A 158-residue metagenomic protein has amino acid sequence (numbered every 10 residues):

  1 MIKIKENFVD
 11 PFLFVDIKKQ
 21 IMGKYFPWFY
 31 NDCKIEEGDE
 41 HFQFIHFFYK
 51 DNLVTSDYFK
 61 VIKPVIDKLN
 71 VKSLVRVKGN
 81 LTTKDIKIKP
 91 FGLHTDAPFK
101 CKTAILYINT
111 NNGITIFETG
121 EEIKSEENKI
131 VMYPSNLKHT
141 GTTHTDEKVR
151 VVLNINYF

Functional and structural regions predicted by a protein language model:
M1-K72: Non-heme Fe(II)/2-oxoglutarate
D67-I86: A short glycine-rich, His/Asp/Glu-containing loop-to-beta-strand
L81-T83, I108, Y157: Short beta-strand segments enriched in hydrophobic/aromatic residues within well-folded beta-rich domains
K84, I123-T140: Conserved metal-binding segment of the jelly-roll/cupin
K87-G92, F99-C101, Y107-E126: A short beta-strand-loop-beta hairpin characteristic of the jelly-roll/cupin
G92-H94, K138-D146: Short beta-strand His + acidic residue motifs that chelate non-heme Fe in jelly-roll/DSBH and cupin folds
A104-L106, E147-F158: A short hydrophobic beta-strand segment most commonly corresponding to one strand of the jelly-roll/cupin
